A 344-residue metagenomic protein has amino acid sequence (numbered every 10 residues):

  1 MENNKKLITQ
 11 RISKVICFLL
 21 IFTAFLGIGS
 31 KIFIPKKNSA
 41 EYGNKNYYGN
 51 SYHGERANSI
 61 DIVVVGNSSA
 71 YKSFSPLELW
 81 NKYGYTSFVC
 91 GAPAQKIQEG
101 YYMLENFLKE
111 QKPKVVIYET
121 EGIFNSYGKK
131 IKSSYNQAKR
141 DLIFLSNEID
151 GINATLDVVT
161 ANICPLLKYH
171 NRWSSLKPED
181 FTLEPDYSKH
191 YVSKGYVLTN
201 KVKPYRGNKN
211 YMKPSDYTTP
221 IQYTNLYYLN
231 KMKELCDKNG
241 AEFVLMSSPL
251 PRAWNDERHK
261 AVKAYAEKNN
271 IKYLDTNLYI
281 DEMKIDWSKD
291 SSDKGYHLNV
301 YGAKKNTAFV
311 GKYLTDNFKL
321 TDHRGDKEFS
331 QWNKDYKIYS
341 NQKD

Functional and structural regions predicted by a protein language model:
M1-R11: N-terminal Lys/Arg-rich, disordered targeting/topogenic segments
S13-K31: Hydrophobic membrane-insertion alpha-helices, especially the h-region of bacterial N-terminal signal peptides
F33-H53: Alpha-helical transmembrane signal-anchor/signal-peptide segments
V65, S69-G151: Membrane-embedded segments
S87-P93, Y217, I221, G295: Acidic/histidine-rich helix-loop elements that form or flank divalent-metal/phosphate-binding sites at the catalytic
K112-Y127, D186-M283: Conserved, well-ordered alpha-helix/loop/beta-strand core segments that scaffold catalytic motifs
S133-N239, G325-D344: Secreted/periplasmic serine-hydrolase-like ester/acetyl group-modifying domain
K260-Q331, D335, S340-D344: C-terminal regions of proteins
